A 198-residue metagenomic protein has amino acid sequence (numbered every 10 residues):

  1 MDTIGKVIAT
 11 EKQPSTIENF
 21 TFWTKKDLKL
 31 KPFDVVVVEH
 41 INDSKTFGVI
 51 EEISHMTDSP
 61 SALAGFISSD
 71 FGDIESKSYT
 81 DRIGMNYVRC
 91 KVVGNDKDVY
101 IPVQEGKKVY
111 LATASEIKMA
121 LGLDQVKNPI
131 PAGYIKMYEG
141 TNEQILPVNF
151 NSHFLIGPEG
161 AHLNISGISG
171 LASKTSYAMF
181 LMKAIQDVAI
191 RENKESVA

Functional and structural regions predicted by a protein language model:
M1-V126: Long, basic/Gly/Ser/Thr-rich N-terminal segments that mediate initial subcellular attachment or targeting
G5, G48, G133, G167-S173: Glycine-centered flexibility sites
K26, S54, G94, Y134-E139 (+2 more regions): Short, flexible loop/turn elements at secondary-structure junctions
S54-L63, I135-Y138, I185-A189: Short regulatory "switch" loops immediately downstream of catalytic or recognition motifs within protein catalytic
T80, V93, G133, S176 (+1 more regions): Noncatalytic linker/hinge segments flanking ATPase motor cores
P102-H162: P-loop NTP-binding catalytic core
E139-A198: Glycine-rich phosphate-binding loop of nucleotide-binding enzymes
